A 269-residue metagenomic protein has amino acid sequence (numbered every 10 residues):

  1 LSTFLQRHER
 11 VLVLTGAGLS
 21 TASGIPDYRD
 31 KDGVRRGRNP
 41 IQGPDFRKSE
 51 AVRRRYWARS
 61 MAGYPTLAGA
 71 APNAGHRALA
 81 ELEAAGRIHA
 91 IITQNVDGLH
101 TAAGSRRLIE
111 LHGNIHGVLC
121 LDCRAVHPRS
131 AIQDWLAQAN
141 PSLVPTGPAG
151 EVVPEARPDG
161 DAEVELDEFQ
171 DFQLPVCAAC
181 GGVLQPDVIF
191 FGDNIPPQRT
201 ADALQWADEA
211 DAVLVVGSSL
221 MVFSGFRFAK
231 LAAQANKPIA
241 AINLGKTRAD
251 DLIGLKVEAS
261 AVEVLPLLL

Functional and structural regions predicted by a protein language model:
L1-L269: Conserved catalytic core of sirtuin-type NAD+-dependent deacylases
